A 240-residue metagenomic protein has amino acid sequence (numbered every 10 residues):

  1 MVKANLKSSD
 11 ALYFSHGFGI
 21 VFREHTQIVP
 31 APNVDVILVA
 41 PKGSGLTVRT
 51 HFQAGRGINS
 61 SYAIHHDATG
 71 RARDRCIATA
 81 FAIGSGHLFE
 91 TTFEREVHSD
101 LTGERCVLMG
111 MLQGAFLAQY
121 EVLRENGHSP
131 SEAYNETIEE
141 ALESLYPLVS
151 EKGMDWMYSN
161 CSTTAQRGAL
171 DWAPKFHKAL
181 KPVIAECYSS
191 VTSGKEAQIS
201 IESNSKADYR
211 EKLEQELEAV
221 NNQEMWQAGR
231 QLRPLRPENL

Functional and structural regions predicted by a protein language model:
V2-S8, I28-P32: Short, conserved loop/helix-junction motifs that constitute active-site signature segments in enzyme catalytic cores
Y13-R105: Rossmann-fold dinucleotide-binding core
G70, Q113, I138-L142: Generic structural signal for well-ordered, non-transmembrane alpha-helical segments in soluble/cytosolic regions
E104-V107, M154: RNase H-like (RuvC/DEDD) metal-dependent nuclease/polynucleotide-processing core
V107-A118: C-terminal catalytic lobe of FAD-dependent flavoproteins
E125-L240: NAD(P)-dependent Rossmann-like dehydrogenase/reductase catalytic/cofactor-binding core
